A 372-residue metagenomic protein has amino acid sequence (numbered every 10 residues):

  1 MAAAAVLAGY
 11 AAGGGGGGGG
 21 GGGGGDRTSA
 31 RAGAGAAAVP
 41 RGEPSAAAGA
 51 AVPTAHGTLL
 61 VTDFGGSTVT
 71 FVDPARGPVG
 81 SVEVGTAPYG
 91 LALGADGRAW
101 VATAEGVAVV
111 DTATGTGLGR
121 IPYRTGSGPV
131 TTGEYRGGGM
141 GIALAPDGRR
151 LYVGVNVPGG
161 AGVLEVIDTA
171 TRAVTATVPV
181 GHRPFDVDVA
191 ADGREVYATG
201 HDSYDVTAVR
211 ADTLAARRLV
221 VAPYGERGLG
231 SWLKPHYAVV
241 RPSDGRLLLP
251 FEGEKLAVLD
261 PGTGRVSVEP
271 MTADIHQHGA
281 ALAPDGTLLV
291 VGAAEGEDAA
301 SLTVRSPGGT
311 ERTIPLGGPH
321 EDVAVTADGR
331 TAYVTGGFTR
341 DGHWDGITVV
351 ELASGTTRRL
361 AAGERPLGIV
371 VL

Functional and structural regions predicted by a protein language model:
M1-L372: Predominantly soluble domains enriched in secretory-pathway, periplasmic, or organellar proteins
